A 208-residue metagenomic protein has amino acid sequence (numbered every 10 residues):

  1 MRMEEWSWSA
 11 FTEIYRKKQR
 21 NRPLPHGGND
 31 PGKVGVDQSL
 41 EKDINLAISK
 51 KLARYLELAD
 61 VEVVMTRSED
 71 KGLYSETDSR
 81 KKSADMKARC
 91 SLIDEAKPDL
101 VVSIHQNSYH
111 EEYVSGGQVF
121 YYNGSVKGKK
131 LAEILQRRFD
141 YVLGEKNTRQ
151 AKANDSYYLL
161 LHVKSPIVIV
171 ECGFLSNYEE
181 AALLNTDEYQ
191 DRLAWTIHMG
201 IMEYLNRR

Functional and structural regions predicted by a protein language model:
M1-R89, H110: Active-site histidine-acidic residue metal-binding/catalytic motifs, centered on HxH/HExxH-like signatures
R20-P23, E62-R67, L100-I104, Q118-Y121 (+1 more regions): Structural recognition of the beta-strand scaffold that forms the well-ordered cores of secreted hydrolase catalytic
G27-N29, E69-L73, Q106-E111, S125-G128 (+5 more regions): Solvent-exposed loop/turn segments at secondary-structure junctions within structured extracellular/periplasmic domains
D30-S39, S108-I134: A short, glycine/acidic-enriched catalytic loop
S39-A47, S83-K87, S125-K130, L184-W195: Soluble non-cytosolic domains of exported or imported proteins
K87-N107: A short, hydrophobic beta-strand-centered structural micro-motif
A96, S103, H110, N147-R208: Active-site-adjacent mobile loop/cap segments within catalytic or ligand-binding domains
